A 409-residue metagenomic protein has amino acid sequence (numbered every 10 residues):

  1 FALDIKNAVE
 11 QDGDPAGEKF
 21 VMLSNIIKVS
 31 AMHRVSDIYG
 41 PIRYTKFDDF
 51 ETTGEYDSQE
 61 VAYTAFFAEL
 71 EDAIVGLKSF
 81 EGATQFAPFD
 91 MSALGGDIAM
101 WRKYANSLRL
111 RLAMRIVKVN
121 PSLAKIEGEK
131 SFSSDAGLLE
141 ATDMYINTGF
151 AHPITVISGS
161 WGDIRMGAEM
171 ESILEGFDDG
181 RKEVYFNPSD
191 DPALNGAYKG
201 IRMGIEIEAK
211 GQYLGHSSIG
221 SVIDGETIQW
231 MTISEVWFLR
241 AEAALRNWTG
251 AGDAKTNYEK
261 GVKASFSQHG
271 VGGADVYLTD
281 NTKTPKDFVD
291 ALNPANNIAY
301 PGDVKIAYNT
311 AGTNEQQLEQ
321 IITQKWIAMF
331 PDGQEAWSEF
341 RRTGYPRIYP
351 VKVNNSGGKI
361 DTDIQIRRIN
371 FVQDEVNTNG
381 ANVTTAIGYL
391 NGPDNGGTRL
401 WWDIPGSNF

Functional and structural regions predicted by a protein language model:
F1-A274, A311-Q316: Structured, solvent-exposed acidic/aromatic patches
F266-F409: C-terminal functional modules
